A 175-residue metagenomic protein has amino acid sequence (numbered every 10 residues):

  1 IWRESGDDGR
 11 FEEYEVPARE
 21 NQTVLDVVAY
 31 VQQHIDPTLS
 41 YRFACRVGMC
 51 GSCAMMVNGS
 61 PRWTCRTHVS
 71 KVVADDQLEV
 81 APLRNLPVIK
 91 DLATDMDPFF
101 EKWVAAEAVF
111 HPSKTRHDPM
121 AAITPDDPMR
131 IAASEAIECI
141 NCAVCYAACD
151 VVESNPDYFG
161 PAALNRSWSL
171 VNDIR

Functional and structural regions predicted by a protein language model:
I1-P17: Eukaryote-biased recognition of intrinsically disordered, low-complexity regulatory segments
E12, M49-G51, D76: A generic structural signal for short beta-strands and their flanking turns/coil linkers
E12-A18, R62-T67: Short amphipathic beta-strand/extended segments with alternating polar/hydrophobic composition
E12-Y14, L78, A162: Extracytoplasmic/periplasmic beta-strand context in beta-sandwich domains, especially the cupredoxin/COX2 CuA-binding
A18-V27, V72-L78: Short, surface-exposed linear segments at secondary-structure transitions and domain or protein termini
Q22-P37, A81-R175: Ferredoxin-type iron-sulfur electron-transfer modules in oxidoreductases and energy-metabolism complexes
L39-K71, S134-S154: Local cysteine-cluster metal-coordination motifs and their immediate loop/turn environment, predominantly Fe-S cluster
A54-E101: A generic, well-ordered mixed alpha/beta core segment in the N-terminal half of proteins
